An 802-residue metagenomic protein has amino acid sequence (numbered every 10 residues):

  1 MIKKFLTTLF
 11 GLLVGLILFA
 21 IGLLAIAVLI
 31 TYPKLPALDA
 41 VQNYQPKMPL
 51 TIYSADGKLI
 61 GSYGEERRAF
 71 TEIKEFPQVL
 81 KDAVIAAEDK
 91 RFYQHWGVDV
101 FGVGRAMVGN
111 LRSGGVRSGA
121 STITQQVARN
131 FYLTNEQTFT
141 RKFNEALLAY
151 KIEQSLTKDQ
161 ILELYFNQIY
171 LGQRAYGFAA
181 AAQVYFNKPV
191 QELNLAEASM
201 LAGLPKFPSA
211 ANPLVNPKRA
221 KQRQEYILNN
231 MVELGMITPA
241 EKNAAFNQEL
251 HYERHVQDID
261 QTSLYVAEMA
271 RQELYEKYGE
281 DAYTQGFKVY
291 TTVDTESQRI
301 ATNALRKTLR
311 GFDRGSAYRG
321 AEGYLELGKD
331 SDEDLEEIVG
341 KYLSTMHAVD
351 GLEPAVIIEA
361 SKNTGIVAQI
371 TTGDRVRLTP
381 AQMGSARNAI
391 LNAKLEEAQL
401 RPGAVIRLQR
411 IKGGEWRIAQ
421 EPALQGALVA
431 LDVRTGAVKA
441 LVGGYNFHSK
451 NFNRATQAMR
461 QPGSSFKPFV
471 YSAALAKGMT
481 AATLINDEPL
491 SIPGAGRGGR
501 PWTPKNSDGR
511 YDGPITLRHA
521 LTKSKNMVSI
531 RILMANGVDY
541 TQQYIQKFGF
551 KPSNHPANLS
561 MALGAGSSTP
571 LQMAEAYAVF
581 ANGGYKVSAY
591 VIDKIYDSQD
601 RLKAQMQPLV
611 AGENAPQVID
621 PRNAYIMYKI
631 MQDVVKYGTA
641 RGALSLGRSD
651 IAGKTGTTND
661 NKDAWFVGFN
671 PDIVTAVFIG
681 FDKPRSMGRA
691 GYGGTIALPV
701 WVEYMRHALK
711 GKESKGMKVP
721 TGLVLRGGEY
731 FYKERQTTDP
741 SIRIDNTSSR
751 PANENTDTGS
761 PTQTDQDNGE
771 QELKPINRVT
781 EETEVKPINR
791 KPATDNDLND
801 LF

Functional and structural regions predicted by a protein language model:
M1-Y53, R91, N110-L111: N-terminal type II signal-anchor transmembrane helix that functions as the membrane-insertion/stop-transfer segment
A25, G115-Q369, Q546-K547, K551-P552 (+2 more regions): Non-catalytic, structured segments within soluble enzyme domains
A69-K74, N388-E397, E421-G426, S449-F469 (+1 more regions): Short active-site loop at a secondary-structure junction that contains or immediately precedes the catalytic residue(s)
V84-I85, M231, A301, T435-G436 (+6 more regions): Active-site SXXK
Y93-V103, Y176-A179, T238-N243, F452 (+3 more regions): Short, well-structured active-site flanking segments
R112-Q137, Q191, D258-I259, R434 (+4 more regions): Conserved catalytic neighborhood of penicillin-recognizing serine enzymes
T291, T295-Q298, T302-A304, D334-I338 (+7 more regions): A penicillin-recognizing enzyme superfamily signal
G499-K505, G537-E575: Mid-domain, small-residue-enriched loop/turn segments at the edges of structured enzyme/sensor domains
